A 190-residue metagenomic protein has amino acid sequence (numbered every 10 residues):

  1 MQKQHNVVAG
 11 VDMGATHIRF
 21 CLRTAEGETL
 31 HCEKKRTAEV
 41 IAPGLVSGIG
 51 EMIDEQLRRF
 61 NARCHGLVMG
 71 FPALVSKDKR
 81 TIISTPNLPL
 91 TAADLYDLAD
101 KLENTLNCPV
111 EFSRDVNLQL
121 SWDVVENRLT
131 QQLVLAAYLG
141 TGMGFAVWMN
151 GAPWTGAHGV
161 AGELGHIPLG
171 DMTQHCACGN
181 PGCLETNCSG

Functional and structural regions predicted by a protein language model:
Q2-E51, A62, T81-S84, L169: Short glycine-rich, Thr/Ser-proximal phosphate-binding strand/loop in the N-terminal lobe of ATP-dependent enzymes
H5, C21-R23, H31-K34, I41-A42 (+4 more regions): Glycine/GP-enriched mid-protein hinge/lid loop-to-helix segment characteristic of carbohydrate kinases
D12-G14, T24, S76, D115 (+1 more regions): Acidic active-site catalytic centers that drive phospho-/nucleotidyl reactions and related ester hydrolyses
D12-G14, V68, Y138-G140: Conserved S-adenosyl-L-methionine
T16, P72-V75, G140-G142: Short glycine-rich anion-binding loops that position phosphate/pyrophosphate groups of nucleotides and phosphorylated
T24, F71-V75, D171: Short, small-residue-rich loop/turn micro-motifs
A38, A42-P43, S47-G50, R63-L67 (+1 more regions): Glycine-rich phosphate-binding loop and adjoining helix at the ATP-binding site of ATP-dependent phosphoryl-transfer
